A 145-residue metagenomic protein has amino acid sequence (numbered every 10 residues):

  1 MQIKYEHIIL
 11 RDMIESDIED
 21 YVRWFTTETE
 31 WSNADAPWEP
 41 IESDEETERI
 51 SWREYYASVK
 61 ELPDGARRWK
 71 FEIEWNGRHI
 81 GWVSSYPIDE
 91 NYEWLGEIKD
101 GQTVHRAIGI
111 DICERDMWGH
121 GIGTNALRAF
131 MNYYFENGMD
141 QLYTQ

Functional and structural regions predicted by a protein language model:
M1-R115: GNAT-family acyltransferases
D64, F135-E136: Residue-level signal for alpha-helix termini/capping positions
G119-Y133: Conserved acetyl-CoA-binding loop-helix of GNAT-fold acetyltransferases
E136-Q145: Conserved GNAT acetyl-CoA-binding A-motif
